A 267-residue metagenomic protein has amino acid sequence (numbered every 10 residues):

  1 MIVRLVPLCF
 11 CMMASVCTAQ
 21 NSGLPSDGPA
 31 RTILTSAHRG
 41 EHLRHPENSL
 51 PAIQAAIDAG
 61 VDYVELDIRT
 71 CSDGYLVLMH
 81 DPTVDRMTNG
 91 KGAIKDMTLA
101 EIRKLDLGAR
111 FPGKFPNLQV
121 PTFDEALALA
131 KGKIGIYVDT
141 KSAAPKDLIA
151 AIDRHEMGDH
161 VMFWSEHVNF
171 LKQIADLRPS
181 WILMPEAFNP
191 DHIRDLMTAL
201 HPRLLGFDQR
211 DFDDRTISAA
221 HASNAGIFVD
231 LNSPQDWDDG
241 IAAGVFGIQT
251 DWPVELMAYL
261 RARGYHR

Functional and structural regions predicted by a protein language model:
R4-S15: Bacterial N-terminal signal peptides
C17-R267: Phosphate-group recognition and catalysis centered on beta-loop-alpha active-site segments
